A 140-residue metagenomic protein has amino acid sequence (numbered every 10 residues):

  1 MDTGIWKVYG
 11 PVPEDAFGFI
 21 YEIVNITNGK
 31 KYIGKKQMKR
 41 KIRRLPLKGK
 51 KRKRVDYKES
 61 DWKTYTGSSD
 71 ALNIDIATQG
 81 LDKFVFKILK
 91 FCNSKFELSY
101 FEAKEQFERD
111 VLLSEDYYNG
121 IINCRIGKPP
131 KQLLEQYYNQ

Functional and structural regions predicted by a protein language model:
M1-Q140: Structure-specific nucleic-acid interaction/processing domains
